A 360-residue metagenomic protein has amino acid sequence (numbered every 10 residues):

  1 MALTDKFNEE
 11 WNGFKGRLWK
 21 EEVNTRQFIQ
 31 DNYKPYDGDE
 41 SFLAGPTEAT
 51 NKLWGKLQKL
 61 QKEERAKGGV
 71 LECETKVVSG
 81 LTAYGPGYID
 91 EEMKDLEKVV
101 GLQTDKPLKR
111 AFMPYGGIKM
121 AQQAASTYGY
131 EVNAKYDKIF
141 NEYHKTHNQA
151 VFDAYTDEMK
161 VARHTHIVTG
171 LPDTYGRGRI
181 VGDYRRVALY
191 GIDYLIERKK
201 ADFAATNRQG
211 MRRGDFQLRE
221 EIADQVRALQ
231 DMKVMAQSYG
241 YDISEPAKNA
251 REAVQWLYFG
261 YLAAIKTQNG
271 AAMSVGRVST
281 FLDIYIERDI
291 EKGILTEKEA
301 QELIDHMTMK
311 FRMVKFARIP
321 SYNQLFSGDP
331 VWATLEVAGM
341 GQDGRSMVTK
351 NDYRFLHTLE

Functional and structural regions predicted by a protein language model:
A2-E360: Conserved catalytic cores of very large enzyme subunits
